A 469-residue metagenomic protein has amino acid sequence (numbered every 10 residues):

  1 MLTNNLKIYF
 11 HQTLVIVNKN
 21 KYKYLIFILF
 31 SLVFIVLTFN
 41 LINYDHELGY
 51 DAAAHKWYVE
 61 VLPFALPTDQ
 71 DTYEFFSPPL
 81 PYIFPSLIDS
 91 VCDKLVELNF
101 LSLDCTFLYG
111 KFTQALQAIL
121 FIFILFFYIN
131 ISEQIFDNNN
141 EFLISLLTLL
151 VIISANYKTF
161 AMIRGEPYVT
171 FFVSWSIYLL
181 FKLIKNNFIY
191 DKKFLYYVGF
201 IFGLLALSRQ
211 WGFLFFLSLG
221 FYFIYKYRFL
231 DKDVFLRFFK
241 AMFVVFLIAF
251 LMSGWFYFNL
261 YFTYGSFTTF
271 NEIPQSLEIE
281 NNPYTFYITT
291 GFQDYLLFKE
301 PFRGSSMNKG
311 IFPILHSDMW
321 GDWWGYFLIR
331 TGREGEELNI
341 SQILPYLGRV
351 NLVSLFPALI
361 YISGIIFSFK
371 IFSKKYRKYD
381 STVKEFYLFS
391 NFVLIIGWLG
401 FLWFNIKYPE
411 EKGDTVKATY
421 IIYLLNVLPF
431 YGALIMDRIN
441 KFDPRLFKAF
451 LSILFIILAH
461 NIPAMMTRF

Functional and structural regions predicted by a protein language model:
N5, I184-K185, F215-L247: Perimembrane helix-loop-helix junctions
K21-A53, L149-I153, L205, V244-F262 (+2 more regions): Transmembrane signal-anchor helices characteristic of membrane glycosylation enzymes that use polyprenol
G49, K158-V169: Short acidic/glycine- and proline-prone juxtamembrane loop motifs at membrane-interface regions of multi-pass membrane
P67-T72, F76-K111, N281-K374, V383-L394 (+2 more regions): Lumenal/periplasmic acceptor-binding loop at the mouth of the active site in multi-pass, GT-C-fold membrane enzymes
E97-F107, L125-I153, T170-F171: Transmembrane-helix signature of polytopic, membrane-embedded enzymes that assemble or transfer cell-envelope glycans
F107, K111-F136, W175, L179 (+1 more regions): Transmembrane-helix motifs of polytopic, lipid-linked glycan transferases
F127, Y168-N187, Y197-F202, S218-L219 (+1 more regions): Specific aromatic-rich, kink-prone transmembrane helix
F194-Q210: Membrane-interface alpha helices of multi-pass inner-membrane proteins
